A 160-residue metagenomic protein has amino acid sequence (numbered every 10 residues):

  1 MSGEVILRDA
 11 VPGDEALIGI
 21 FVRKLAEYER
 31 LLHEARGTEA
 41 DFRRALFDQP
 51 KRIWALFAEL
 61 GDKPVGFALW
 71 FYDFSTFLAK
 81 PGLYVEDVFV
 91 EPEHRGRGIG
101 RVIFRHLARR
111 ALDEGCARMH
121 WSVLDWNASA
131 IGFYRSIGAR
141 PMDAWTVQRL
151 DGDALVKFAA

Functional and structural regions predicted by a protein language model:
I6-I20, L31: A short beta-loop-alpha structural element at the N-terminal edge of CoA-dependent acyl/N-acetyltransferase catalytic
G19-A45: Conserved GNAT-fold acetyl-CoA-binding loop/helix
R44-F57, Y84: A short helix-loop-beta-strand connector motif used in the catalytic cores of GNAT acetyltransferases and, in some
F57, K63-F71: Conserved beta-strand in the GNAT
A58, G96-R101: Glycine-rich acyl-CoA binding loop
V88-R95: A short, internal acetyl-CoA/4′-phosphopantetheine-binding micro-motif in the GNAT/acyltransferase core
R101, R105, D113, D125-A144 (+1 more regions): Conserved active-site alpha-helix within GNAT-family acetyltransferase domains
L112-S122: Conserved GNAT acetyl-CoA-binding A-motif
